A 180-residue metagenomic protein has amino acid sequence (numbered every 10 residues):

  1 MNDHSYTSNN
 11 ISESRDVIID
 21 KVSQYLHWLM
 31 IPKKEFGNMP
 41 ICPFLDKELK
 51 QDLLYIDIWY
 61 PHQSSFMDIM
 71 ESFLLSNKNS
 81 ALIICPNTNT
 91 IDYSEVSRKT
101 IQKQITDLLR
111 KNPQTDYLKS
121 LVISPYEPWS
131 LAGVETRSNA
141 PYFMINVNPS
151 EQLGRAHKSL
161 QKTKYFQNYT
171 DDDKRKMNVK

Functional and structural regions predicted by a protein language model:
N2-K180: Expand to "…catalyze enediolate/carbanion chemistry for C-C bond making/breaking, isomerization, decarboxylation
